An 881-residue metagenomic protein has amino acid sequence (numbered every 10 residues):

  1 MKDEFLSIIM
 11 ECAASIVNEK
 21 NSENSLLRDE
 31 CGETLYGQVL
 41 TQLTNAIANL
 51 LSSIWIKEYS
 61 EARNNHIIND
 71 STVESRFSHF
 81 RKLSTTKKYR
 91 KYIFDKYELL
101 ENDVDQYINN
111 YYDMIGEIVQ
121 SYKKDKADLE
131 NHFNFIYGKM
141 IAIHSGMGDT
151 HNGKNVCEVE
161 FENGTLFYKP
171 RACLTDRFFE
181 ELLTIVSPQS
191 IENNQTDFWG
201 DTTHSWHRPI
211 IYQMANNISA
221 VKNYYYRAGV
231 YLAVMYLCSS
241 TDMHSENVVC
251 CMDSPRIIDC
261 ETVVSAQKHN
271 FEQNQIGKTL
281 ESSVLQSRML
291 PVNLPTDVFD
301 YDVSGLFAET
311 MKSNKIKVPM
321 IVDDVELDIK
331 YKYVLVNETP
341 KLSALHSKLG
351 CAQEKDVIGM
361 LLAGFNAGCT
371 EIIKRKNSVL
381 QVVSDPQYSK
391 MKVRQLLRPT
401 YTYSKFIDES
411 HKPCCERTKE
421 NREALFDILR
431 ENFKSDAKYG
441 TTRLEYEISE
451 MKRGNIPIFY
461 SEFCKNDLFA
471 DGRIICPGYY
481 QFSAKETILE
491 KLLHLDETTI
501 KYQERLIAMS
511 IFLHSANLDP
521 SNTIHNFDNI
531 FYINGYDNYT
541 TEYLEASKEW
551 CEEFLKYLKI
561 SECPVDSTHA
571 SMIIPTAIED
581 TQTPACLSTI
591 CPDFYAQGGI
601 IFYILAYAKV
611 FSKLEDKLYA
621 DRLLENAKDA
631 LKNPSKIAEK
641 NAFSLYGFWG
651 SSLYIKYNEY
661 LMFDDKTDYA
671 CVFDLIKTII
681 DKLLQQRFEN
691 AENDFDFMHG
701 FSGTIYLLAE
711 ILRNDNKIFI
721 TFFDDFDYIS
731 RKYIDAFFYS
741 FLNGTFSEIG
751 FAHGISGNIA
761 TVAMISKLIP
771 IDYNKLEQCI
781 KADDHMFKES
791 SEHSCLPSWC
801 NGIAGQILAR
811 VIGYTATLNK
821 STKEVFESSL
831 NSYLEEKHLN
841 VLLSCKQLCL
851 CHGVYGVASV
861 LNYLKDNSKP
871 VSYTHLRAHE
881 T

Functional and structural regions predicted by a protein language model:
M1-S71, R76-V119, K123, S254-W550: C-terminal catalytic region of ATP-dependent kinase domains
Y59, F77-Y92, I118-S219, N223-Y224 (+1 more regions): Conserved ATP-binding subdomain of kinase catalytic cores across diverse folds
T175, S205, R227, F531-G535 (+6 more regions): Well-ordered alpha-helical segments within folded domains of soluble proteins
N529-C591, A596, Y607: Low-complexity, Ser/Thr/Pro/Gly-enriched N-terminal "stalk/linker" regions
T540-K548, A608-D621, E659-K677, I711-Y728 (+3 more regions): Structural helix-adjacent loops and short alpha-helical linkers that scaffold large soluble proteins
H569-G598, Y619-L645: Internal amphipathic alpha-helical repeat/solenoid segments
T874-T881: Conserved small/polar residues in nucleotide/adenosyl-binding loops
